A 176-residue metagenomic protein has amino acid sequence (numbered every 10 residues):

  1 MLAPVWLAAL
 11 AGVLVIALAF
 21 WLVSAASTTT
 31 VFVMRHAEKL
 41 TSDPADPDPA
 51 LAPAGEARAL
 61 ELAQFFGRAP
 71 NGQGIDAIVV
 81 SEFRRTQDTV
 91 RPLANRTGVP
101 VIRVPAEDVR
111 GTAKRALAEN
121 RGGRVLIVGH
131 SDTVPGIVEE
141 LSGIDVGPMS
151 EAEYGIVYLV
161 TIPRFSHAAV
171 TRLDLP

Functional and structural regions predicted by a protein language model:
L2-L14, L18-G122, T133-P176: Active-site-proximal alpha-helix that buttresses catalytic centers in soluble enzyme cores
V125: Conserved beta-strand position immediately N-terminal to the Walker
V128-H130: Short beta-strand segments
